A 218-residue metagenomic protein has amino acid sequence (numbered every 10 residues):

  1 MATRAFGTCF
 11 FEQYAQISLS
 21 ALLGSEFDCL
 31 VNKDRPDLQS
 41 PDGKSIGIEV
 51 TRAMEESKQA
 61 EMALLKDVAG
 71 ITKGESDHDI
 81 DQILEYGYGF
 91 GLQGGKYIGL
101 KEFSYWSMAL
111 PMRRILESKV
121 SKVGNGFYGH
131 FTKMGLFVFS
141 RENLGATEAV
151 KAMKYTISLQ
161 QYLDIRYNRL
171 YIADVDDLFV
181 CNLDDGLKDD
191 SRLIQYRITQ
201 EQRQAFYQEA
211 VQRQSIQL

Functional and structural regions predicted by a protein language model:
M1-E26, T51-D190, Q195, T199-F206 (+1 more regions): Metal-dependent nuclease catalytic core centered on acidic motifs
L19-S40: A short acidic/basic microdomain associated with nuclease active sites
R35, S45, K133: Extracellular structured ligand-interaction cores
L38, I46-R52: Conserved catalytic cores of phosphodiester-cleaving nucleases, focusing on short active-site segments
P41-G43, D174-V175: Short acidic-glycine loop/turn motifs at beta-strand connectors
